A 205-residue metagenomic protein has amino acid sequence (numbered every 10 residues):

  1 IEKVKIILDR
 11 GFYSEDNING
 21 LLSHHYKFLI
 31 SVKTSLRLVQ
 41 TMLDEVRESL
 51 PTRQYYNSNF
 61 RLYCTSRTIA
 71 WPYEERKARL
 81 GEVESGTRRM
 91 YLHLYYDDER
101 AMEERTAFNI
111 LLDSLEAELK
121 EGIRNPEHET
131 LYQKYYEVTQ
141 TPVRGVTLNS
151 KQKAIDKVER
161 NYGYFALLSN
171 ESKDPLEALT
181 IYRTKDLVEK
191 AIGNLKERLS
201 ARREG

Functional and structural regions predicted by a protein language model:
I1-G205: Anion-binding and metal-coordination hotspots
